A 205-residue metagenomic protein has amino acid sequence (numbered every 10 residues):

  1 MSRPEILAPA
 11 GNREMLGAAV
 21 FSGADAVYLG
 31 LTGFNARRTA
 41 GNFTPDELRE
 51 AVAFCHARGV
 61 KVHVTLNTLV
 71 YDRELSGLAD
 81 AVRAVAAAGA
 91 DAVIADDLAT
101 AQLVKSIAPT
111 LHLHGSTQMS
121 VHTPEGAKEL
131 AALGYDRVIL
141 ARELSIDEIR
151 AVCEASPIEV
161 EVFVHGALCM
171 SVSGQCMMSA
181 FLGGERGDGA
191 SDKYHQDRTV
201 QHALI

Functional and structural regions predicted by a protein language model:
S2-V121, I139-L140, E148-I205: Active-site pocket-lining/capping segments in soluble small-molecule metabolic enzymes
T123-E125: Conserved nucleotide-cofactor-binding alpha/beta core module
L133-G134: Hydrophobic alpha-helical bundles that form the membrane domains of multi-pass transporters
E143: Active-site loop and adjoining helix of the penicillin-binding protein/serine DD-peptidase-beta-lactamase fold
